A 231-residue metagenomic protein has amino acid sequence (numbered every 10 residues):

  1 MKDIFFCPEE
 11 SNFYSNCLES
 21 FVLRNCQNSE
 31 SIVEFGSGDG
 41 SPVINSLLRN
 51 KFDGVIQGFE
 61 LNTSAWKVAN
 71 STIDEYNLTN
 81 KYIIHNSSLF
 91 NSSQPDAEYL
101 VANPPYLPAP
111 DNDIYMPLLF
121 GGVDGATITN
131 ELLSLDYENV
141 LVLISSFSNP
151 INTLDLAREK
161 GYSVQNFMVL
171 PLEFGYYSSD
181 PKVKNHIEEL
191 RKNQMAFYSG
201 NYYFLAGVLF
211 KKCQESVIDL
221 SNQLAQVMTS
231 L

Functional and structural regions predicted by a protein language model:
M1-R49, E188-V227: SAM-dependent Rossmann-like transferase core, predominantly class I methyltransferases with a strong bias toward
E9, F13-S93, V101-A102, P108-P110: Conserved SAM/SAH cofactor-binding pocket of Class I
E30, E98, E138: Conserved acidic residues
R49-N50, E75, M116-F120, R158-K160: Glycine-rich, phosphate-binding/catalytic loops in enzymes
N70-S71, N112-Y115, T153-D155: Short amphipathic alpha-helical segments
P104-E131: Mobile active-site "lid"/loop adjacent to the S-adenosyl-L-methionine
I128-V183: Conserved Class I SAM-dependent methyltransferase catalytic core
N149-E159, L220-L231: C-terminal/domain-terminus segments
